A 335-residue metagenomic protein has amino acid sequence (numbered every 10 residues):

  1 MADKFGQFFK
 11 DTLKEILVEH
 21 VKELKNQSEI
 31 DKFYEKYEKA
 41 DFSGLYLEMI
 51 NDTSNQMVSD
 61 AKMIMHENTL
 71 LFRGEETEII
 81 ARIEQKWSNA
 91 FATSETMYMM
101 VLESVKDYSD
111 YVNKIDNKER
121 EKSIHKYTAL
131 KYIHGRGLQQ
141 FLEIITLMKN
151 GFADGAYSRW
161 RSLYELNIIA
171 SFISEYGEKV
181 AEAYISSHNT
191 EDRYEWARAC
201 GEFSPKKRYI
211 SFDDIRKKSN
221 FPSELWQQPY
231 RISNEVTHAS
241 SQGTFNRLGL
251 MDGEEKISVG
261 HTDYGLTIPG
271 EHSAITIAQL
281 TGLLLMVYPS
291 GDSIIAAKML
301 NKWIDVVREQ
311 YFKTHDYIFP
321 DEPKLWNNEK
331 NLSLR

Functional and structural regions predicted by a protein language model:
M1-L138, E143-R159, E165, A170-R335: A cross-kingdom marker of C-terminal helix-rich interaction/assembly modules
